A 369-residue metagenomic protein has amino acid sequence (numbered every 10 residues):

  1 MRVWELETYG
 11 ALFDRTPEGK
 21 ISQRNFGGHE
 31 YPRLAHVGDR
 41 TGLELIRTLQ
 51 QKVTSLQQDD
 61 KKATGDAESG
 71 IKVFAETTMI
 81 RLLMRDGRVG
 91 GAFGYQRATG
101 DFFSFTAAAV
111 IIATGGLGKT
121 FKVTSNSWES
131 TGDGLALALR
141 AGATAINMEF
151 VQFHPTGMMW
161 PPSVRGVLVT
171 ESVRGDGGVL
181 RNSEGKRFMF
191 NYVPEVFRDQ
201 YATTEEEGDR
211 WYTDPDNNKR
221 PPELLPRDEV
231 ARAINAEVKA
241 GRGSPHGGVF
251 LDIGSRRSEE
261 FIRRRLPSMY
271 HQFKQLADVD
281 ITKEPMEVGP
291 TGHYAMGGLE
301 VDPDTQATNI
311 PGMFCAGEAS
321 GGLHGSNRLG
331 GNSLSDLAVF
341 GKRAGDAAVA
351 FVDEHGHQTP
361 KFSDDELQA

Functional and structural regions predicted by a protein language model:
R2-D101, A113, G157-P161, G166 (+1 more regions): Conserved redox-cofactor binding core of oxidoreductases
L12, G177-F190, T291, G297-A307: Active-site and channel-lining beta-strand-loop segments that bind or position nucleotide-derived/phosphorylated
G70-A75, I80-G90, Y95, R264-S320: A glycine-rich dinucleotide-binding beta-alpha-beta segment and adjacent secondary-structure elements that constitute
A98, A107-A109, A113-G118, A277 (+1 more regions): Glycine-/small-residue-rich beta->alpha transition segments that form the dinucleotide
A98-A109, T308-G312: Core beta-strand elements of the Rossmann-like FAD/NAD(P) dinucleotide-binding domain in flavoenzyme oxidoreductases
A109-V167, D199, N327-A347: Glycine-rich loop(s) and the adjacent beta-strand/alpha-helix scaffold that form part
T144-Q275, A347-D353: An anion/pyrophosphate-binding glycine-rich loop and adjacent beta-alpha core in soluble alpha-beta enzymes
F351-A369: Long, amphipathic alpha-helical stalk/connector segments used for oligomerization, subunit docking, or mechanical
